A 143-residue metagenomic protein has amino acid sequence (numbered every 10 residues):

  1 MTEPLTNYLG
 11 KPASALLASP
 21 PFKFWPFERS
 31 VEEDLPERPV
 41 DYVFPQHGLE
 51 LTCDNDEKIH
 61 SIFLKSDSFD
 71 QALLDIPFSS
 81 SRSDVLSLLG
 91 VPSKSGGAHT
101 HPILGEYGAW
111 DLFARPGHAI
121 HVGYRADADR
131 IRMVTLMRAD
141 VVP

Functional and structural regions predicted by a protein language model:
E3-P4, Y8-N55, S80-P143: A cross-family detector of function-defining hotspots
P4, Y8, F63, A72-L73: Acidic/proline-rich low-complexity IDRs
K58-H60: Charged interaction scaffolds used for protein-protein
I62-F69, L136-V142: Short, solvent-exposed aromatic-acidic interface loops
S68-Q71, D75-S83: A low-complexity, Ser/Thr/Gly/Pro-enriched, surface-exposed linker/loop concept that marks segments flanking
